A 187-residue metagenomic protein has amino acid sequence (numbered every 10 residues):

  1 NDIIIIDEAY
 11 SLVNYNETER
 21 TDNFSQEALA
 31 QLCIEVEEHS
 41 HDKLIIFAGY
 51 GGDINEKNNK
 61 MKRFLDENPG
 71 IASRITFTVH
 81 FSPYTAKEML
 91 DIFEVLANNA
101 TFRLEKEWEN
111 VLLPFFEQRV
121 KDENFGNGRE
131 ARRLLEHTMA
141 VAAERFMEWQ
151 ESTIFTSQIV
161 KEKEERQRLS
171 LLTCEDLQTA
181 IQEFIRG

Functional and structural regions predicted by a protein language model:
I3, D22-N23, T101-K106: Extended intrinsically disordered, low-complexity coil regions enriched in Ser, Thr, Gly, Ala and often Pro
I4-I5, I45: Hydrophobic positions in the central parallel beta-sheet of the AAA+
D7-A9: Walker B catalytic acidic pair
S11-E17, L29-S82, K87, N99-A100 (+1 more regions): Canonical AAA+ ATPase core
L12-N23, P114: A cross-kingdom feature marking solvent-exposed beta-strand/loop segments within repeated, beta-rich binding/scaffold
D66-E67, I71-S73, T78-G126, A143-Q150: Conserved C-terminal "switch" segment of AAA+ ATPases
A131-F146: Short, amphipathic alpha-helical segments that act as regulatory/interfacial helices in nucleotide-processing proteins
R145-G187: C-terminal engagement/docking regions of AAA+ P-loop ATPases
